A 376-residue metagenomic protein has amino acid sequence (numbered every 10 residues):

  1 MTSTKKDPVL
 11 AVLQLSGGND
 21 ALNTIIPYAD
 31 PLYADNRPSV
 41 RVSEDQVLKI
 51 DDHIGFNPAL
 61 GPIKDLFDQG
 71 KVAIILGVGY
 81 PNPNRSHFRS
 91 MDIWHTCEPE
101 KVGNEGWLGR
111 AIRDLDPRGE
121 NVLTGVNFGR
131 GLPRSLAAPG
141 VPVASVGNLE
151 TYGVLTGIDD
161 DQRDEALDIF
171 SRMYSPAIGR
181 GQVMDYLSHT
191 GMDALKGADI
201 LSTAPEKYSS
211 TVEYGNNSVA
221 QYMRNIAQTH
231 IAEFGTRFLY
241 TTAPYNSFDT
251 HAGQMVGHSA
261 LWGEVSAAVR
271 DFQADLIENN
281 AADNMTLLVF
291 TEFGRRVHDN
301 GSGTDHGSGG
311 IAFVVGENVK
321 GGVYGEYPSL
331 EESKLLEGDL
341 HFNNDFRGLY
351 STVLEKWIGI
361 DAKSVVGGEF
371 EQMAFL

Functional and structural regions predicted by a protein language model:
M1-N279, I311, V315-L376: Feature for exported/extracytoplasmic and membrane-associated proteins, marking the mature portion
V269, D275-G301, H306: Metal-dependent active-site segment of extracytoplasmic phospho-/sulfohydrolases and closely related
